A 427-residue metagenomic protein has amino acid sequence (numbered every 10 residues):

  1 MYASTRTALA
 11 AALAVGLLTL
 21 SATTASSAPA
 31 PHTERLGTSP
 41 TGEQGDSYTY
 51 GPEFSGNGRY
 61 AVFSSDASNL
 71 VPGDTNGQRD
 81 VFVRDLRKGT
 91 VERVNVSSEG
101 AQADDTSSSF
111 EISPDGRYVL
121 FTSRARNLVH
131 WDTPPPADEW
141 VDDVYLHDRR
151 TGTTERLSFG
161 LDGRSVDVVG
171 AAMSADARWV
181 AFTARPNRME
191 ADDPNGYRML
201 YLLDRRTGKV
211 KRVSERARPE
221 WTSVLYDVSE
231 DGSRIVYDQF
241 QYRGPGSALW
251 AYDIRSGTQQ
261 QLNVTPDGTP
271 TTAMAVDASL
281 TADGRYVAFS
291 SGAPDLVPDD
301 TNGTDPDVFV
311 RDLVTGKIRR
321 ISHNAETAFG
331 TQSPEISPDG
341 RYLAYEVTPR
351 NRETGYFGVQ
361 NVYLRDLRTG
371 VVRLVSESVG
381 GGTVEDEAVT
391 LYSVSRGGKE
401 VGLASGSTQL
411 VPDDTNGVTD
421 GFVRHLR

Functional and structural regions predicted by a protein language model:
M1-A28: Secretory targeting and sorting signals
S27-R427: Conserved "turn/edge" positions that cap or connect secondary-structure elements within repeat/scaffolded domains
